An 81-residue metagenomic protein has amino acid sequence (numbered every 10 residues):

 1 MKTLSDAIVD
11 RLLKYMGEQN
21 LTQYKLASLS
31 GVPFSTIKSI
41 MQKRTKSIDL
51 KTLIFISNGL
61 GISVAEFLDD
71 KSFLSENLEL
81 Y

Functional and structural regions predicted by a protein language model:
M1-T22: A short, Lys/Arg-rich alpha-helix, primarily the initiator
K2, K14, S39, L68-Y81: Short, charged recognition helix plus adjacent turn of helix-turn-helix-like nucleic-acid-binding domains
L13, Y24, I54, A65: Residues within the helices of the helix-turn-helix
M16, A27, S57: The alpha-helix within a helix-turn-helix
L21-S39: Short alpha-helical DNA-recognition segment
P33, R44, K71-S75: The DNA-recognition helices of helix-turn-helix-type DNA-binding domains
R44-F55: Short, basic-rich loop-to-helix N-cap that marks the start of a DNA-contacting helix
N58-F67: Intrinsically disordered, low-complexity basic tails/linkers immediately adjacent to helix-turn-helix/homeobox/MYB/SANT
